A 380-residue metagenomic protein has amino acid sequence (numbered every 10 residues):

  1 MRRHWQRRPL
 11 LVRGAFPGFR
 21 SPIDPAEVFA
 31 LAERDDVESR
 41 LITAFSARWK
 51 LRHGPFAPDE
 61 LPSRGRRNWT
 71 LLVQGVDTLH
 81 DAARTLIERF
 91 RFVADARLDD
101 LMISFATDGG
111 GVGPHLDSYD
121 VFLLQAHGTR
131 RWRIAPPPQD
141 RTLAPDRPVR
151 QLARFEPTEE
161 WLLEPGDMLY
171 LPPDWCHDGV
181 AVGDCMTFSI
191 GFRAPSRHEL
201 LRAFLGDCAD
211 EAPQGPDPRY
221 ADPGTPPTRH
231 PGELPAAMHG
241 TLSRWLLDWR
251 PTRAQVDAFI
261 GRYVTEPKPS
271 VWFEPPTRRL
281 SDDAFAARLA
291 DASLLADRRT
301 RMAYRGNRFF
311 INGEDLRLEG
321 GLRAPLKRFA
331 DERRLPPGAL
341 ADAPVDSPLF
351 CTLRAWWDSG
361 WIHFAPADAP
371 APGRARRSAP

Functional and structural regions predicted by a protein language model:
M1-H53, P58, N307-R377: N-terminal auxiliary "cap/dimerization" subdomain that precedes the catalytic jelly-roll/cupin core of mononuclear
M1-R3, F16-D167, W175-P218, D222: Active-site region of the double-stranded beta-helix
R8-P9, A181-D184, Q214-G224, H239 (+2 more regions): Short acidic (Asp/Glu) and glycine-rich catalytic loops that position anionic groups and cofactors
L51-G54, V112, D167-L169, A284-R298: Short, solvent-exposed secondary-structure boundary motifs
P173, I190-F192, L242, P344 (+1 more regions): Active-site proximal loops enriched in glycine and acidic residues that flank catalytic Cys/His/Asp and coordinate
L205-D283: C-terminal amphipathic alpha-helical segment
W249-A330, R354, A365-P380: Acidic, low-complexity/disordered tracts enriched in E/D and polar residues
